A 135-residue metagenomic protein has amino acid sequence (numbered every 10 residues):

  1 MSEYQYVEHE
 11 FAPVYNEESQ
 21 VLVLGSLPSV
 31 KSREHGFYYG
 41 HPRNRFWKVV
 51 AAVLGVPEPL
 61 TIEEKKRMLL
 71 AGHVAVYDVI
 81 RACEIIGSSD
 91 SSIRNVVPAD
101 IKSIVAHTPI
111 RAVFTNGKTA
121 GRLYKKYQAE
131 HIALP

Functional and structural regions predicted by a protein language model:
M1-E3, N16-S19, V53-P57, S92-R94: A short linear-motif detector with a strong N-terminal bias
M1-K48, A106, K125-E130: Active-site and ligand/interface coordination hotspots across diverse enzymes and nucleic-acid-associated assemblies
S2-H9, P13, C83-P135: Glycine/proline-rich loop-helix segments at beta-alpha junctions forming the active-site rim of enzyme cores
E17-S19, L70-G72, P109: Residue-level preference for short coil/turn positions at secondary-structure junctions
L24-G25, Y77-D78, T115-K118: Short His-Asn-centered micro-motif
S26, G55, P59, G121-Y124: Aromatic-residue detector
K31-S92: Short, surface-exposed acidic-centric catalytic microdomains
